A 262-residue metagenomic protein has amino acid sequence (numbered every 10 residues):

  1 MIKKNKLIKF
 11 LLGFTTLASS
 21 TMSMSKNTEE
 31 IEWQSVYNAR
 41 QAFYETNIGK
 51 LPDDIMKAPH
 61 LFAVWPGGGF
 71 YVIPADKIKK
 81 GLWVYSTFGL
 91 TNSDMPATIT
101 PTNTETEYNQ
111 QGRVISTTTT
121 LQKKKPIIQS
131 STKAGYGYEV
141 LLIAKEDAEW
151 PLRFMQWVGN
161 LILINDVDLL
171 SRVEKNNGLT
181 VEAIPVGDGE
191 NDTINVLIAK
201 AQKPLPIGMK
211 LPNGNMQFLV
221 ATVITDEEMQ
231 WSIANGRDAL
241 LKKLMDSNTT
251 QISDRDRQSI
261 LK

Functional and structural regions predicted by a protein language model:
I2-L11: Bacterial N-terminal signal peptides that target proteins for export
L11, S23-K262: Short linear motifs embedded in intrinsically disordered, proline/glycine-rich low-complexity segments
